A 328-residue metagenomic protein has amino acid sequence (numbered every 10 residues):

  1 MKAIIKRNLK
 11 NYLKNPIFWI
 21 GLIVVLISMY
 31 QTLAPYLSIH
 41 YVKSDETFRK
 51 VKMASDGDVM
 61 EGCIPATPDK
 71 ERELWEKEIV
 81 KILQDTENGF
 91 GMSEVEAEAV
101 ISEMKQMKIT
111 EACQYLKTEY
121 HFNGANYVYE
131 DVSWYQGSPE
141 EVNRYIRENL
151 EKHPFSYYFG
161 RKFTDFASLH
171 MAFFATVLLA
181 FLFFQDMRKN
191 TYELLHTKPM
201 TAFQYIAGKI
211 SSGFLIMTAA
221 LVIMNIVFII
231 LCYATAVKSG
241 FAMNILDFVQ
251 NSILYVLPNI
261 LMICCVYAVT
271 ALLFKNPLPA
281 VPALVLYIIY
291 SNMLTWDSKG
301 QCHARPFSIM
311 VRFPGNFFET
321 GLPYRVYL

Functional and structural regions predicted by a protein language model:
M1-V25: Aromatic- and glycine-rich beta-strand/loop motifs that create alpha-glucan
I5, F18-L22, V249-L254, A280-A283: Hydrophobic alpha-helical transmembrane segments
N8, L179, N190-Y192, V266-V269: Short, hydrophobic/aromatic alpha-helical segments in well-folded domains
V24-K70, N123-V177, A207-P277: Secretory targeting signals
A34-V80, R147-F155, L278-L328: Terminal transmembrane helical anchor/hairpin motif
K52-V128: N-terminal accessory alpha/beta regions
S102-H121, H153-F166, Y192-Q204, I230 (+1 more regions): Hydrophobic alpha-helical transmembrane segments
A180-A219: Helix-loop-helix units of permease transmembrane domains in multi-pass membrane transporters, especially ABC
